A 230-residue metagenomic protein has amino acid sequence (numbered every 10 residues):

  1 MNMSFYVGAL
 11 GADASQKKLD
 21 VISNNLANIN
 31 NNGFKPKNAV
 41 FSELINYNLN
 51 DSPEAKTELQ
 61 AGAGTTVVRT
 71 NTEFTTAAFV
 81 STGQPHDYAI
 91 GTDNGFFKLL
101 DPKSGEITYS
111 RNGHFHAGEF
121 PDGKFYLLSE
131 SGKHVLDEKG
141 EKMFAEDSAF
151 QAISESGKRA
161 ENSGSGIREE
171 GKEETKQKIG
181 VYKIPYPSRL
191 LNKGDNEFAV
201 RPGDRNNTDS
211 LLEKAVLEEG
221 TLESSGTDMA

Functional and structural regions predicted by a protein language model:
M1-K124, L128-A230: Amphipathic alpha-helical polymerization modules
